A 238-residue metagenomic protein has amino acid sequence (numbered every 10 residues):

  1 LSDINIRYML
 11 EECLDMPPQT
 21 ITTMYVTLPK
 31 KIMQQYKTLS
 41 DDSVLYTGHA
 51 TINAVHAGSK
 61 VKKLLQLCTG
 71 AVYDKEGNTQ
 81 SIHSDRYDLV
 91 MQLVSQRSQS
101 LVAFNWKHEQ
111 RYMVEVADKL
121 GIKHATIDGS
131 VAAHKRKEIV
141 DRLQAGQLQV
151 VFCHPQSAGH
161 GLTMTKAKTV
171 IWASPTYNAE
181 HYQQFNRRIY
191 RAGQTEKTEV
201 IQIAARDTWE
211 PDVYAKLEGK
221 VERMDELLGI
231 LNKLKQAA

Functional and structural regions predicted by a protein language model:
L1-S98, V200, L217-E222: Inter-lobe coupling linker of SF2 helicases/translocases
K30-I32, H108-E109, A132, S157-G159 (+3 more regions): Conserved nucleotide-binding/hydrolysis micro-motifs of P-loop NTPases
Q35, R111-V116, H160, H181 (+1 more regions): Phosphate- and divalent-cation-binding pockets in alpha/beta enzyme and binding domains that engage nucleotide-derived
H83, N105-K107: Helix N-cap/beta->alpha junction signal
L101-A103, R111-A158: Conserved helicase ATPase core of P-loop NTP-dependent helicases/translocases
A103, C153-H154, W172-S174, Q202-A204: Conserved beta-strand segments of the P-loop GTPase G domain that flank and frequently precede/overlap
L162-P175, E199-Q202: A short beta-strand element within the Helicase C-terminal
Y177-A238: A conserved SF2-helicase RecA2
